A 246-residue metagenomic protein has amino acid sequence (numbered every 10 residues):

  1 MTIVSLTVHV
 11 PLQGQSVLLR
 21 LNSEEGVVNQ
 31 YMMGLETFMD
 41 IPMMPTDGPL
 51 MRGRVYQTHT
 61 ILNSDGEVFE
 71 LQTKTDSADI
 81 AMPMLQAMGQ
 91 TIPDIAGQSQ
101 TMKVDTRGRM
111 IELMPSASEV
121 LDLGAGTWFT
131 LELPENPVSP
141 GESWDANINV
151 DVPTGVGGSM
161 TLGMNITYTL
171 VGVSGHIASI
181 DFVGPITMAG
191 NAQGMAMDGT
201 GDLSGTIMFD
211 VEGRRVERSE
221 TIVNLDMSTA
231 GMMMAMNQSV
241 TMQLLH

Functional and structural regions predicted by a protein language model:
M1-T7: Bacterial N-terminal signal peptides
L12-H246: Signature of exported/secreted
